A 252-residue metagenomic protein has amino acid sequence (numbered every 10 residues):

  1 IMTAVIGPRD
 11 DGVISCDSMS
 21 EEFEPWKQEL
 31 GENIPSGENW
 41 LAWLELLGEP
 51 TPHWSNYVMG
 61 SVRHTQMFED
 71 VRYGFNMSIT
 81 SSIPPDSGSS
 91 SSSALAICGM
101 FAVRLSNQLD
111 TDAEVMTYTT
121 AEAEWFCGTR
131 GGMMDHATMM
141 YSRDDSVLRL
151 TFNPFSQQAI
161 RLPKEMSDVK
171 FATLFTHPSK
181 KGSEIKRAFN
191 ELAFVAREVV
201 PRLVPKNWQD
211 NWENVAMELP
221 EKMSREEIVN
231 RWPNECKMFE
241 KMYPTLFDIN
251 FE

Functional and structural regions predicted by a protein language model:
I1, S89-L109: DPxDG-like acidic metal-binding loop motif
T3-N56, H64, S146-E252: C-terminal nucleotide
D10, S20-E22, I79-P85, V103 (+2 more regions): Acidic, glycine-rich active-site loops and adjacent beta-strand->loop/helix elements that engage anionic groups
W40-L44, V62-R63, M67-P84: Glycine- and acidic-rich phosphate- and metal-coordinating loops
A42-T51, S81-S89, A123-G128: A short glycine/serine-rich beta->alpha loop
M67-N76, V103-T119: Phosphate-handling active-site elements
D110-Q157: Alpha/beta catalytic cores of group-transfer enzymes, especially the acyltransferase/condensing modules of polyketide
